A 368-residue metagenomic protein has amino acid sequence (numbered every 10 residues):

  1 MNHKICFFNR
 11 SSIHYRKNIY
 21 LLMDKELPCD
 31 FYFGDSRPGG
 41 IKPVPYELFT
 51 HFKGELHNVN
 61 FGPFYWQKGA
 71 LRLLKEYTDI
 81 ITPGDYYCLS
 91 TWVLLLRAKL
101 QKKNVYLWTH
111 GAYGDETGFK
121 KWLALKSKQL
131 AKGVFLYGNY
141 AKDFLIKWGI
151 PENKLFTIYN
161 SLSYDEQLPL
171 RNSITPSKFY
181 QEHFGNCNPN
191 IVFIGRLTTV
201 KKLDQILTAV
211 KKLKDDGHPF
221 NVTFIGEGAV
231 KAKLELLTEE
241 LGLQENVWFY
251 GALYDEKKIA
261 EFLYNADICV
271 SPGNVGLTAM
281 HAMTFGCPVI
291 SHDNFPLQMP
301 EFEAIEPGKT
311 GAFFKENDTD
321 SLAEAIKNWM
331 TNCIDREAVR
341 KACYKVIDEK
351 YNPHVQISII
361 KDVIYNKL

Functional and structural regions predicted by a protein language model:
K103-W122, L130-G133: A short, histidine- and acid-enriched strand-loop-helix "catalytic/donor-clamping" loop that lines the nucleotide-sugar
Q129-F179, N186: Donor nucleotide-sugar binding/catalytic pocket of nucleotide-sugar-dependent glycosyltransferases
F179-K201, I206-V210: Conserved donor-binding/catalytic core segment of Leloir-type glycosyltransferases
I225, A232-L253: Nucleotide-activated donor-binding/catalytic signature segment of Leloir-type glycosyltransferases, i.e., the conserved
L243-N246, S321-E324, N328, D335-E349: A short, well-ordered alpha-helix in the C-terminal region of glycosyltransferases
E261-N274, C287-P288: Acidic donor-binding loop of glycosyltransferase active sites
P288-L297, A312: Short hydrophobic beta-strand element within catalytic cores of glycosyltransferases and related nucleotide-activated
M299-K327, I334-E337: Change "using UDP/GDP/dTDP sugars" to "using nucleotide sugars
